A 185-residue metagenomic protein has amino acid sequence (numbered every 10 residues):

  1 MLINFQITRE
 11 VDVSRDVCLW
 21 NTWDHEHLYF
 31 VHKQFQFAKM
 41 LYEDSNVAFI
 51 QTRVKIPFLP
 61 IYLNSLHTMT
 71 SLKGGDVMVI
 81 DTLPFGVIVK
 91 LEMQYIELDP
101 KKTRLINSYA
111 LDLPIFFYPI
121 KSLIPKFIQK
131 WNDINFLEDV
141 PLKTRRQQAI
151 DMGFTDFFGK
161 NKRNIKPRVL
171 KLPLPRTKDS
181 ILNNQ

Functional and structural regions predicted by a protein language model:
M1-S45, Q185: Hydrophobic ligand-binding cavity/cleft-lining segments
N4-Q6, I61-L66, V87-E92: Short, surface-exposed coil-to-beta transition loops
D12-R15, E43-D44, S71-K73, Q94-R104: A short, structured loop/turn motif at beta-sheet edges
I50-P57, V77-P84: Short beta-strand segments that buttress and anchor functional surface loops
K55-L63, L113-F117: Short, cysteine-centered beta-strand-loop-beta hairpins and adjacent loop/turn segments enriched in charged/polar
L63-D76: A short, surface-exposed beta-strand/turn
D81-I134: Beta-strand/loop substructures that line and gate deep hydrophobic ligand-binding cavities in soluble
P119-L174: A conserved amphipathic terminal alpha-helix motif
